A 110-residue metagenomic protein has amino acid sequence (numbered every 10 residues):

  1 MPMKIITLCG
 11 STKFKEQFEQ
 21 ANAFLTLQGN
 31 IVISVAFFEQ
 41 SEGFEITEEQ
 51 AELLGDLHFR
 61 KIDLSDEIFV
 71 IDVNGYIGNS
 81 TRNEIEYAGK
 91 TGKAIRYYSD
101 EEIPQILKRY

Functional and structural regions predicted by a protein language model:
M1-Y110: Conserved catalytic or regulatory cores that recognize and/or transform ribose-phosphate-containing ligands
